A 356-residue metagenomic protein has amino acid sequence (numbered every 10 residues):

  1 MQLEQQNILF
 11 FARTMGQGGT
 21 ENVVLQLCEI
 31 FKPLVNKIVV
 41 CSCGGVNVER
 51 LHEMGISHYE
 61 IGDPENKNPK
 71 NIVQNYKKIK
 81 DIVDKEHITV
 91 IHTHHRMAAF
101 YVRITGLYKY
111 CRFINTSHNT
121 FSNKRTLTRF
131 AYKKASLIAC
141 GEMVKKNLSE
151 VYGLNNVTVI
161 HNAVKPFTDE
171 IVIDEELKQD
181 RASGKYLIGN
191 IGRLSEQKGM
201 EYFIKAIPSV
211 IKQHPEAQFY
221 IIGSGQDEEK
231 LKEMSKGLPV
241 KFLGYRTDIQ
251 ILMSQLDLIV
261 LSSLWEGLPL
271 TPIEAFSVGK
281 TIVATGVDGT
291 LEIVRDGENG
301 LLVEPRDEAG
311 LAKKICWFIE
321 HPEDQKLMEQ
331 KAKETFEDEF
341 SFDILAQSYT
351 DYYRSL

Functional and structural regions predicted by a protein language model:
F10-N75, D227: N-terminal strand-loop element at the rim of the active site of nucleotide-sugar-dependent glycosyltransferases
G18-E29, Y186, N190-S209, Q226-E229 (+2 more regions): A conserved mid-protein helix/loop that constitutes part of the nucleotide-sugar donor-binding site
V40-C41, T281-A284, V294: Short hydrophobic beta-strand element within catalytic cores of glycosyltransferases and related nucleotide-activated
T93-A99, S117: Short His-centered aromatic/hydrophobic patch
L107-E142, Y152-G153: A conserved, positively charged/aromatic
Y245, L264: Aromatic "clamp/platform" in nucleotide-sugar-dependent glycosyltransferases that forms part of the donor/acceptor
D296-G297, L301-E308, W317-P322: Conserved acidic donor-binding segment of nucleotide-sugar-dependent glycosyltransferases
G310, W317, D324-E339, L345-D351: A short, well-ordered alpha-helix in the C-terminal region of glycosyltransferases
